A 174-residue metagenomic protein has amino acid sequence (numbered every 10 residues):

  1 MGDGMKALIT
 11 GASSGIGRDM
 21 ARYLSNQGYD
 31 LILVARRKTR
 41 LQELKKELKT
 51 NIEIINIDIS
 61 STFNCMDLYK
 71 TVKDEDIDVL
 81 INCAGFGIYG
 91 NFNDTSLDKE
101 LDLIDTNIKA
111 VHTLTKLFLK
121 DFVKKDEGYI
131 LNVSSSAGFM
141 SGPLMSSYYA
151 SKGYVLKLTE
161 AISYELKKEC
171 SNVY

Functional and structural regions predicted by a protein language model:
S13-S14: Conserved glycine-rich cofactor-binding loop
Q27-E43: Conserved glycine-rich Rossmann-like NAD(P)H-binding loop of the short-chain dehydrogenase/reductase
L48-F63: Rossmann-fold cofactor-recognition segment
C83-I88: Conserved NAD(P)H cofactor-binding loop of Rossmann-fold oxidoreductase domains
N91-F92, K99-I104: Substrate-binding pocket helix/loop in short-chain dehydrogenase/reductase
T115, S151: Active-site helix of classical SDR
S135: Residue(s) in the substrate-gating loop at a strand-loop-helix junction that position the organic substrate next
